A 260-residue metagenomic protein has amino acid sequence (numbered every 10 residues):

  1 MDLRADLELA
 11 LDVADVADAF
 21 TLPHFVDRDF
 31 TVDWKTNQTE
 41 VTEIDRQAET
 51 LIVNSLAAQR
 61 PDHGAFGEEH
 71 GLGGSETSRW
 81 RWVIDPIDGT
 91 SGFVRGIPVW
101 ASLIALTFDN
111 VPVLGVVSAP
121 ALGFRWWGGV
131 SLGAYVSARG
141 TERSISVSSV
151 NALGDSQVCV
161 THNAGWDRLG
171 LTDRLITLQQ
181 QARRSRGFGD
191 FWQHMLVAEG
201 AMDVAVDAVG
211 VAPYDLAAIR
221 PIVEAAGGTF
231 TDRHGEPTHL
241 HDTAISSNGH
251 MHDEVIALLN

Functional and structural regions predicted by a protein language model:
M1-I87, M251-A257: N-terminal subdomain of lithium-sensitive/metallo-dependent phosphomonoesterases centered on the IMPase/IPPase/PAP
T21, D45, L56, T90 (+6 more regions): Residue-level signal for inorganic ion chemistry
D33, A57, L72-S75, V117-S118 (+3 more regions): Short secondary-structure boundary/capping segments
G64-E69, G140-T141, G227: Short gly/ser/thr-rich secondary-structure transition/capping motifs
E76-Y135: DPxDG-like acidic metal-binding loop motif
T107-V111, A121, V130-G133, R139-G140 (+3 more regions): Short loop segments at secondary-structure junctions
S146-N260: An extended, acidic
